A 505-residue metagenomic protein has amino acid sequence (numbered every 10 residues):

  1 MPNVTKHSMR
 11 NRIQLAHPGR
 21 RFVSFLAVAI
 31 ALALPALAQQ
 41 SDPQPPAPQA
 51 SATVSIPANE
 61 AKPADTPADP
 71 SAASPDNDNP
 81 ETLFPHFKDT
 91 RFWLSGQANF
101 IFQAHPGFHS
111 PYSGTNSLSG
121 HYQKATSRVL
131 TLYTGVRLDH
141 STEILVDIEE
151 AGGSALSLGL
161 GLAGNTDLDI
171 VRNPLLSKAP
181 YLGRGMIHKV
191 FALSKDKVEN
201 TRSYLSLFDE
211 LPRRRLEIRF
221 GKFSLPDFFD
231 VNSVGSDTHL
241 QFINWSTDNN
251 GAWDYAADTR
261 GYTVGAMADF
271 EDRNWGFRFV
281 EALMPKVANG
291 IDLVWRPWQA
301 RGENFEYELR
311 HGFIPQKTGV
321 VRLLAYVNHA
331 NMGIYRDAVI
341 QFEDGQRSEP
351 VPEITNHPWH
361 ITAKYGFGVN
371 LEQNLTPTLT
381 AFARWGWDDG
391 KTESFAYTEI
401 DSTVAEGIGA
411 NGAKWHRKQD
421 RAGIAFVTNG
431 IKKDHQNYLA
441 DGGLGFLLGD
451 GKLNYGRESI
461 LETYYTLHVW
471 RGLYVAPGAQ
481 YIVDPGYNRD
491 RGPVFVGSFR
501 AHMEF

Functional and structural regions predicted by a protein language model:
P2-N3, R10-L15, I30-Y122, Y133 (+4 more regions): N-terminal periplasmic/intermembrane-space "pro-region" immediately following the signal or transit peptide
T82-L94, P106-G107, V136, H140-I144 (+7 more regions): Short loop/turn motifs that connect adjacent beta-strands in outer-membrane beta-barrel proteins
T90, K124-L130, K178-G183, R260-V264 (+6 more regions): Residues that define the transmembrane beta-barrel architecture of outer-membrane proteins
A98-A104, V146-E150, I218-K222, F277-L283 (+7 more regions): Transmembrane beta-barrel strands of outer-membrane/channel proteins
F100, V136-L138, I148, K189-F191 (+8 more regions): Residue-level signature of outer-membrane beta-barrel architecture
L160-R184, S194-E306, E353, G443-L453: Surface-exposed coil loops of outer-membrane beta-barrel proteins
G183-D196, I424, P493-F505: Outer-membrane beta-barrel "beta-signal"
E308, L324-I361, F382, D389 (+2 more regions): Outer membrane beta-barrel transmembrane domains
